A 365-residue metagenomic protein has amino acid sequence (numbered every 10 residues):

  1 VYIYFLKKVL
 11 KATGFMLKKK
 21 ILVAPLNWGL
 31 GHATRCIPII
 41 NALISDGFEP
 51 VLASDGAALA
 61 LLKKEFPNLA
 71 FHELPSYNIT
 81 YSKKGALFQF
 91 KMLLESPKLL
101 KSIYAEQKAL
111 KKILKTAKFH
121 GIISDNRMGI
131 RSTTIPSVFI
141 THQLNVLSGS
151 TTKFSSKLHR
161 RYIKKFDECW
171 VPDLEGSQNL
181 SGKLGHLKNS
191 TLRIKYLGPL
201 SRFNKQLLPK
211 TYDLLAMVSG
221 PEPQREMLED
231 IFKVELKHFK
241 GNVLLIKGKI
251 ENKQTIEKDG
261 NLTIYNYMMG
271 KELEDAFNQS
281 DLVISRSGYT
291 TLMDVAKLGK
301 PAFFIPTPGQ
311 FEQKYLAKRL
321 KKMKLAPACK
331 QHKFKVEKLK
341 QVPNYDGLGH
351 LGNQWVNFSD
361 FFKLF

Functional and structural regions predicted by a protein language model:
K18-K20, N27, S45-D46, P50-S96 (+1 more regions): Conserved nucleotide-sugar phosphate-binding/catalytic loop shared by glycosyltransferases and other
P25-I37, P223-E226: A short, glycine/small-residue-rich beta-strand->loop->alpha-helix junction that serves as a flexible
A33-L43, A58: Short amphipathic alpha-helix
I40, L184, G198-L282, L292 (+2 more regions): Donor-nucleotide binding loops and adjacent catalytic segments primarily of GT-B fold Leloir glycosyltransferases
L87-G129: Conserved nucleotide-sugar donor-binding subdomain of glycosyltransferases
L94-K98, L325-F365: Leloir-type glycosyltransferase catalytic cores
T141, V146-P223, I246-E251: A nucleotide-sugar donor-handling region in carbohydrate enzymes
T291-L292, A296-K338: Catalytic binding pocket for nucleotide-activated donors in carbohydrate/polymer assembly enzymes
